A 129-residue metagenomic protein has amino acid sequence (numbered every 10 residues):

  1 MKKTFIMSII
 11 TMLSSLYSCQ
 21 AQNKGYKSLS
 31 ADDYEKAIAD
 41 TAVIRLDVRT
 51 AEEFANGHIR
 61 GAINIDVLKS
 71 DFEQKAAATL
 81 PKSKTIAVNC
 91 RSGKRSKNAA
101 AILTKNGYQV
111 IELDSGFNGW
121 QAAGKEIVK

Functional and structural regions predicted by a protein language model:
K2-I6, Y17-A37, V43, E52-T85 (+1 more regions): Rhodanese-like catalytic fold shared by cysteine-dependent sulfurtransferases and DSP/PTP-type phosphatases
T11-M12: Repetitive helical segments and hydrophobic/amphipathic motifs
R45-D47: Structural scaffold elements adjacent to functional motifs in cytosolic proteins
N89: Short, surface-exposed ligand- or partner-binding patches at beta-edge/loop junctions that are enriched in aromatics
